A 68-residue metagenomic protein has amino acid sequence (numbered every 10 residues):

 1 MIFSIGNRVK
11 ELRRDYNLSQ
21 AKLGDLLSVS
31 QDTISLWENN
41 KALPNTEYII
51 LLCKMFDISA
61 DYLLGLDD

Functional and structural regions predicted by a protein language model:
M1-D15: A short, Lys/Arg-rich alpha-helix, primarily the initiator
R14, D25, K54: Alpha-helical residues within the helix-turn-helix
N17-L36: Short alpha-helical DNA-recognition segment
E38, Y48, L64-D67: DNA major-groove recognition helix of helix-turn-helix
E47-Y62: DNA major-groove recognition helix of helix-turn-helix/homeodomain DNA-binding modules
